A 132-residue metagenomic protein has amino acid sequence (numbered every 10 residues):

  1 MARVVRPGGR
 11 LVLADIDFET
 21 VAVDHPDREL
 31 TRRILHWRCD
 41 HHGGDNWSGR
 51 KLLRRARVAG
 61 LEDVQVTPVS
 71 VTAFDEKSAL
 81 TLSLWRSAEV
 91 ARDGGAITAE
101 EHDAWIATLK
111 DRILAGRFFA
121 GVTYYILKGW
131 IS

Functional and structural regions predicted by a protein language model:
M1-R10: A short glycine-rich, Lys/Arg-flanked "PGG" loop and its adjoining helix->strand segment in the class I
V5, P26-L30, L80-S83, E101: Short acidic-hydrophobic sequence patches enriched in Asp/Glu that either
R10-K77: Conserved catalytic/acceptor-binding region of the Class I
K51-R54, A104, Y124: Amphipathic alpha-helical interaction segments
A59-E62, S83-W85, Y124-S132: Core SAM-dependent methyltransferase catalytic element
D63-F119: C-terminal helical/coil "lid" or tail adjacent to the Rossmann-like core of SAM-dependent
